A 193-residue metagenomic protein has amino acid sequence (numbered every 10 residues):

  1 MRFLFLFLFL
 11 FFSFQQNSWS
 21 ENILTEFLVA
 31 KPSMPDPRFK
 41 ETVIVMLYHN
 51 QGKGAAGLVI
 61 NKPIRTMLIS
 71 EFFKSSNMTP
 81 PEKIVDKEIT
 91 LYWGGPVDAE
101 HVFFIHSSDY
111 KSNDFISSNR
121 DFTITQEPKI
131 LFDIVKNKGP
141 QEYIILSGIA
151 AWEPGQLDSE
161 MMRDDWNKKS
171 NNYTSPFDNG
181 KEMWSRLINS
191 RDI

Functional and structural regions predicted by a protein language model:
M1-F3, P140: Short hydrophobic/aromatic segments of transmembrane alpha-helices and their interfaces
F3-S13: Sec-dependent N-terminal signal peptides
W19-L146, A150-I193: A short aromatic-anchored loop/beta-hairpin motif
